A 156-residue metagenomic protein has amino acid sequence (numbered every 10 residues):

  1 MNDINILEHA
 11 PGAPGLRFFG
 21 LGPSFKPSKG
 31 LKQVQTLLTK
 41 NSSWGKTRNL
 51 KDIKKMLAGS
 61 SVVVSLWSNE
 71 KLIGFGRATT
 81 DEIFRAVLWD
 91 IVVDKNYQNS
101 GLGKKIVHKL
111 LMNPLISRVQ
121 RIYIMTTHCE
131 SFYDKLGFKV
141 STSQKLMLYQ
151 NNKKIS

Functional and structural regions predicted by a protein language model:
M1-L50, Q144: Short amphipathic alpha-helix that is part of the acyltransferase structural core
T39, Q98, D134: Short polybasic/polar patches that bind polyanions
R48-V92: A conserved beta-strand-loop-helix scaffold within acyl/acetyltransferase catalytic domains
Y97, G101-I106: Conserved acetyl-CoA pyrophosphate-binding loop and the N-cap/start of the following alpha-helix in GNAT-like
N113: Short alpha-helical functional segments enriched in proximate histidine and acidic residues
I116-N151: Conserved active-site alpha-helix within GNAT-family acetyltransferase domains
